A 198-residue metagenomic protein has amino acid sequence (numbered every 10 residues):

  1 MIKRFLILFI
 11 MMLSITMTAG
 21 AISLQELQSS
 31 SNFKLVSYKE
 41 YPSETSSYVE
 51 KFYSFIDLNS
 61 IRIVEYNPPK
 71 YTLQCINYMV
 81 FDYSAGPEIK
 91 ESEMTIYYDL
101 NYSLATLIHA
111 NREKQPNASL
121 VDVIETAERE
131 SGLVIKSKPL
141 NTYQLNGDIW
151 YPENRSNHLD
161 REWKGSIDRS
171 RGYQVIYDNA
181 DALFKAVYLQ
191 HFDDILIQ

Functional and structural regions predicted by a protein language model:
M1-F5: Positively charged n-region of N-terminal signal peptides that target proteins for export
I7-T16: Bacterial N-terminal signal peptides
A21-E93, D99-Q198: N-terminal secretory-pathway/extracellular module detecting exported/lumenal segments and adjacent signal-anchor/first
